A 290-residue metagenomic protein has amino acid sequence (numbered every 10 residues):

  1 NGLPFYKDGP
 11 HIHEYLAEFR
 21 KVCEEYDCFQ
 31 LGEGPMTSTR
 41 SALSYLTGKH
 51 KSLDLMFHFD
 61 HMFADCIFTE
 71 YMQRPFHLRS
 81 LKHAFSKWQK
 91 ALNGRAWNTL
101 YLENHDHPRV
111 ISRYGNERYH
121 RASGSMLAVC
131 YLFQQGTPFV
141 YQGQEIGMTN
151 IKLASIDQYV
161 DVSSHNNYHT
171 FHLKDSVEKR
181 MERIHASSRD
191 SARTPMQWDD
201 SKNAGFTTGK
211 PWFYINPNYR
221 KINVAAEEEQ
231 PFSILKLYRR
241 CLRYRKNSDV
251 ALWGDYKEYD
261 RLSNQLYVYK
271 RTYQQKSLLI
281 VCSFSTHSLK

Functional and structural regions predicted by a protein language model:
N1-K290: Active-site and adjacent substrate-binding regions of carbohydrate-active enzymes
